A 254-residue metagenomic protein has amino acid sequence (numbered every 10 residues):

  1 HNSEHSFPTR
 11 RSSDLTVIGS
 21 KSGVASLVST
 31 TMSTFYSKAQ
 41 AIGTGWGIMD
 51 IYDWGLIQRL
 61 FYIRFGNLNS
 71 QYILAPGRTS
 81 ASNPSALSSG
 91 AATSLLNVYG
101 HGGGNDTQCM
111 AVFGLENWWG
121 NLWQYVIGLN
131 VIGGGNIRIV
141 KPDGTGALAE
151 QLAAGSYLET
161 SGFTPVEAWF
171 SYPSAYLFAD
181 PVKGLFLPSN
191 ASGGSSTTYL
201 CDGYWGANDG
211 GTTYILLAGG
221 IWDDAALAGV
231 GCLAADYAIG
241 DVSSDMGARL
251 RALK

Functional and structural regions predicted by a protein language model:
H1-S12: Short, small-residue-biased leader/transition segments that mark boundaries at the very start of proteins
R10-W118: Short aromatic-cysteine micro-motif
R10-W46, V126, G133-W169, Y214 (+1 more regions): Extracellular adhesion/carbohydrate-recognition regions
I51-G55, P76-L95, H101-G102, C109-V112 (+2 more regions): C-terminal, surface-exposed recognition/capping segments
Y62-R64, Q71-Y72, I137-K141, G231-C232 (+1 more regions): Surface-exposed beta-strand edges and their flanking turn/coil or helix-capping segments
N67-L68, G144-T145, D236-Y237: Short, low-complexity, polar/charged sequence segments that are solvent-exposed and flexible
